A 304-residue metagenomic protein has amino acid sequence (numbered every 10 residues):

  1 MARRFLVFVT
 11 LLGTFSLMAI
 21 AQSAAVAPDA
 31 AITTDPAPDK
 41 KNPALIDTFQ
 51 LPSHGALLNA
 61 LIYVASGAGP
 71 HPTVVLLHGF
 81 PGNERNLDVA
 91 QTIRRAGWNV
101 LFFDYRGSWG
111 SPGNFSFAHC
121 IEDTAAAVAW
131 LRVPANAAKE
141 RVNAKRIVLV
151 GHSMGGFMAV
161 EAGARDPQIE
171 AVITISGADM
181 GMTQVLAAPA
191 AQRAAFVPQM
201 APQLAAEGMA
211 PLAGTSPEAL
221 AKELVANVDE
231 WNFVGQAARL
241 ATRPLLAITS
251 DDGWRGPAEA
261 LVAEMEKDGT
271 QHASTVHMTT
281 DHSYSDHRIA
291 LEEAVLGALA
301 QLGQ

Functional and structural regions predicted by a protein language model:
V26-A68: N-terminal cap/lid segment of alpha/beta-hydrolase-fold proteins
H71, H78-G82: Active-site glycine-rich loops that stabilize anionic/oxyanionic intermediates across multiple enzyme folds
I93-G110: Conserved alpha/beta-hydrolase
F115-R141: Alpha/beta-hydrolase active-site loop
K139-S153: Alpha/beta-hydrolase fold nucleophile elbow
G156-D166: Short glycine-enriched nucleophile-adjacent loop and the immediately C-terminal alpha-helix near the catalytic center
A164-E218: Hydrolase active-site cap/lid region
T215-L291: Serine-hydrolase catalytic core
